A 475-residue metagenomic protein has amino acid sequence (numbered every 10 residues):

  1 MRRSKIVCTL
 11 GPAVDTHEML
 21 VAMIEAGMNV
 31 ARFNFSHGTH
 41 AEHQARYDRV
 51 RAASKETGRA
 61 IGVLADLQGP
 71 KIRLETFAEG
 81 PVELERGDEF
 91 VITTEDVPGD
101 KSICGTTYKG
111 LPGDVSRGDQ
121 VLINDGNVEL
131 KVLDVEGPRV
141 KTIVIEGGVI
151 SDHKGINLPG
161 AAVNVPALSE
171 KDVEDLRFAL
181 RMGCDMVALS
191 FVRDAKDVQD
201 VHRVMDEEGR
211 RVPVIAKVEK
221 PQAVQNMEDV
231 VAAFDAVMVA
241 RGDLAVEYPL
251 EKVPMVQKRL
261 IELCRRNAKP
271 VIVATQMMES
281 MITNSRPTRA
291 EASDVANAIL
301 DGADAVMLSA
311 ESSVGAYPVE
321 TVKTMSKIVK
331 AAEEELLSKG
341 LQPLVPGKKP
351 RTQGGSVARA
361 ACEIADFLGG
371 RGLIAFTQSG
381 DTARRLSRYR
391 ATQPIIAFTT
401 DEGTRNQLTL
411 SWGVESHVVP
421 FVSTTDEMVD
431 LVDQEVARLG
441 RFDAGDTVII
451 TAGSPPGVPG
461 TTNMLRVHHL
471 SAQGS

Functional and structural regions predicted by a protein language model:
M1-S475: Non-catalytic helical/linker scaffolds that mediate oligomerization, partner binding, and domain coupling around large
